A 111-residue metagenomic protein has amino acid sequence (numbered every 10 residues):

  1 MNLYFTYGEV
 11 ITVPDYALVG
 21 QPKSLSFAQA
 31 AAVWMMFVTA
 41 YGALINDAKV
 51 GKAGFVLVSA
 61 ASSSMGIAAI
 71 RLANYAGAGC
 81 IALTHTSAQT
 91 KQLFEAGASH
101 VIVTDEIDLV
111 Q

Functional and structural regions predicted by a protein language model:
M1-G20, W34, V38, E95: Glycine-rich phosphate/adenylate-binding loop and adjacent beta-alpha elements of nucleotide- or dinucleotide-binding
N2, L25-F27, A68-R71: A generic short-segment signal for beta-strand/edge and adjacent turn/coil regions
G8, F27-A28: Flexible, Lys/Arg-rich cytosolic regulatory linkers and terminal tails that connect or flank
V13-D15, K23, V103-E106: Active-site donor-binding loop signature of nucleotide-sugar glycosyltransferases
A17-F27, G54: Glycine/charged-rich beta-loop-alpha catalytic/anionic-binding loops adjacent to active sites
A31-I107: Mid-domain Rossmann-like dinucleotide-binding core that forms the NAD(H)/NADP(H) cofactor-binding site
L109-Q111: Short conserved loop adjoining the S-adenosyl-L-methionine
